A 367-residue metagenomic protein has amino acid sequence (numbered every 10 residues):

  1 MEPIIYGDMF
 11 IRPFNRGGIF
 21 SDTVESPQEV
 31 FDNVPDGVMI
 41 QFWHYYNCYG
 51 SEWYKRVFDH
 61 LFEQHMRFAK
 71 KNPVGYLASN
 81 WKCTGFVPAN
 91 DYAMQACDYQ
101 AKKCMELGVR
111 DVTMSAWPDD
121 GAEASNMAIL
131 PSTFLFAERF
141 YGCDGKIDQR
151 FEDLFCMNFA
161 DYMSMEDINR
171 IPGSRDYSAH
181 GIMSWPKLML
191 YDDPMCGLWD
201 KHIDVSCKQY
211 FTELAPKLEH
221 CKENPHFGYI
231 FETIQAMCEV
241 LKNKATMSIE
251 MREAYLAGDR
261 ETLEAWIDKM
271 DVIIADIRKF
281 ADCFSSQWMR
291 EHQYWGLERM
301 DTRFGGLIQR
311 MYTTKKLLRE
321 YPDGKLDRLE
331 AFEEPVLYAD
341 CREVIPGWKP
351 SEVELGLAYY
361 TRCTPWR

Functional and structural regions predicted by a protein language model:
M1-R367: Substrate-binding groove of N-acetylhexosamine-processing glycoside hydrolases
